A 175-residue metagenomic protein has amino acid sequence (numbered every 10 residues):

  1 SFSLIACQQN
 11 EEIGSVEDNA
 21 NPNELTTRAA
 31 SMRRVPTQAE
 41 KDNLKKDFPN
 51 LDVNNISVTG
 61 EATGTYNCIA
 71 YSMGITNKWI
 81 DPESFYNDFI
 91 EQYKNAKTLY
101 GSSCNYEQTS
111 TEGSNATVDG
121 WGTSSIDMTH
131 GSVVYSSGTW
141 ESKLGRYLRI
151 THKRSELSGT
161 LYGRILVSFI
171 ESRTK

Functional and structural regions predicted by a protein language model:
S1-A6, R173-K175: Short intrinsically disordered, low-complexity coil segments enriched in acidic
S3-S31: Bacterial Sec-dependent N-terminal signal peptides
A20-N55: N-terminal intrinsically disordered, low-complexity, charge/repeat-rich segments that act as generic
T37, E61-T65, P82, E112 (+1 more regions): Solvent-exposed, acidic/flexible segments
N43-T98: Cysteine-nucleophile protease catalytic domains, especially the papain-like/related folds used in DUB/UBL proteases
Y86-L148: ...with weaker cross-activation on analogous glycine-rich loops/strands in unrelated enzymes
Y135-K175: Aromatic- and glycine-rich peptidoglycan recognition patches
